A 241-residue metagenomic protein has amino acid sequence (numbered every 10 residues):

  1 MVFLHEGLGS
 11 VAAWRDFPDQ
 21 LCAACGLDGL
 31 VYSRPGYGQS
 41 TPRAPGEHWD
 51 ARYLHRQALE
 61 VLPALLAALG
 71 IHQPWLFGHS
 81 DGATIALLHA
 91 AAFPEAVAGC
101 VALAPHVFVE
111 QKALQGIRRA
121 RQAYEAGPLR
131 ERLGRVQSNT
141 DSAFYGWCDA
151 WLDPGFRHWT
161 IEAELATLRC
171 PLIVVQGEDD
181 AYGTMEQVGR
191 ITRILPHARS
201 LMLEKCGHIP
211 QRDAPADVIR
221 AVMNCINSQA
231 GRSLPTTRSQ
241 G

Functional and structural regions predicted by a protein language model:
M1-R43: Conserved HGGG/HGGXW glycine-rich cap/lid loop of the alpha/beta-hydrolase fold
C25, V31-Q73, R220: Active-site loop/oxyanion-hole signature of alpha/beta-hydrolase fold enzymes
H72-E110: Conserved hydrolase catalytic core segment
W147-E164: Active-site nucleophile elbow and catalytic-triad environment of alpha/beta-hydrolase enzymes
L168, V174-Q176: Short beta-strand/loop motif that positions the catalytic acidic residue of the alpha/beta-hydrolase fold
C170, T184-R193: Short alpha-helix in the alpha/beta-hydrolase fold that links the catalytic acid
E178-G183: Acidic catalytic loop of the alpha/beta-hydrolase fold
A198-R199, E204-G241: Catalytic active-site module of serine/aspartate enzymes centered on a nucleophile-bearing elbow/loop
